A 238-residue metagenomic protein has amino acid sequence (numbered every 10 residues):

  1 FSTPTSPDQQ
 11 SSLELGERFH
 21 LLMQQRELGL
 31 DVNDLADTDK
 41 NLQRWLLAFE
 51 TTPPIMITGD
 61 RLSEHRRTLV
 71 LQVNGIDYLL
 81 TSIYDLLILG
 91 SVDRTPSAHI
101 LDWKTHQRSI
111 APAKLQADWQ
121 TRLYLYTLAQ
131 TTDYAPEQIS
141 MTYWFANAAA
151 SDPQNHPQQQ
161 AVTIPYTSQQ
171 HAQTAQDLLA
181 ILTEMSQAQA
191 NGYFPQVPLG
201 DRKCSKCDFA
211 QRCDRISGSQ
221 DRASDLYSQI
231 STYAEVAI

Functional and structural regions predicted by a protein language model:
F1-Q25: Charged, glycine-rich intrinsically disordered N-terminal tails and low-complexity linkers that flank
S2-D8, L30-N33, I110-A111: Short, polar/flexible loop-turn hinges at active-site or ligand-entry regions and domain interfaces
T3, I100, Q107-A111, Q159-V162: Short small-residue beta-strand/loop micro-motif enriched in glycine and branched aliphatics
Q10-S11, P112-W119, Q173: Short alpha-helix boundary/capping segments
S12-L21, R122, D201-S205, A210: Non-catalytic, well-ordered alpha-helical scaffold segments
L21-S109, D133-S140, S151: Catalytic cores of nuclease domains that cleave nucleic-acid phosphodiester backbones
G90-D93, A113-A146: Metal-dependent nuclease catalytic cores in nucleic-acid-processing enzymes, especially RNase H-like/related
A129-I238: Metal-dependent nuclease catalytic regions and adjoining charged, substrate-binding loops involved in nucleic-acid end
